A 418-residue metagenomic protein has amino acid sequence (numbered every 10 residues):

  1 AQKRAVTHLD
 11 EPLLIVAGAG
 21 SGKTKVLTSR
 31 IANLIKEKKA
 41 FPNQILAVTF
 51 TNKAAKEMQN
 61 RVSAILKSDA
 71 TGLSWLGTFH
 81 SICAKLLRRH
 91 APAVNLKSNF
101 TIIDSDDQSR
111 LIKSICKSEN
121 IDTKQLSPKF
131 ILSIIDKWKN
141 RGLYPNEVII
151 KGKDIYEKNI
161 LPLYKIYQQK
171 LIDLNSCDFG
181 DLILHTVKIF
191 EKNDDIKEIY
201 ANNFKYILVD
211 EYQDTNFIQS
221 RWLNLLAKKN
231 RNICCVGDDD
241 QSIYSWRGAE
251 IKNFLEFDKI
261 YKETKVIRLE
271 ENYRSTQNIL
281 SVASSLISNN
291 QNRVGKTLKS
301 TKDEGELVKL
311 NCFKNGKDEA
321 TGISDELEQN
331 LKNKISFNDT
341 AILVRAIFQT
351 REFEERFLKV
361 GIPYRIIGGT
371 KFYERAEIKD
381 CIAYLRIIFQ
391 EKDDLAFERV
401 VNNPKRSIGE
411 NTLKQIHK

Functional and structural regions predicted by a protein language model:
A1-I15, V26, L46-A47, A54-A55 (+4 more regions): Conserved helicase NTPase motor core
A1-S98, I102, E198, K252 (+1 more regions): P-loop NTPase Walker
E11, A40-Q44, T71-G72, K229-N232 (+5 more regions): Short glycine-/polar-rich loops that comprise or flank the Walker A/P-loop and associated switch/sensor motifs
T24-L27, K262-K265, E270-P363, R386-Q390: Helicase P-loop NTPase motor core
D69-W75, G361-K371: Conserved RecA-like helicase motor-core motifs
T71-L73, P92-D181, F204, V266-R268 (+4 more regions): ATP-hydrolysis module of ASCE/P-loop NTPase motor domains, specifically the Walker B Asp-Glu catalytic pair
I82-H90, D240-R247, R274-S275, I366-F389 (+1 more regions): Short alpha-helix plus adjacent loop in nuclease-associated cores
I150-K153, S336, T350, E354-I362 (+2 more regions): Conserved helicase C-terminal RecA-like lobe
